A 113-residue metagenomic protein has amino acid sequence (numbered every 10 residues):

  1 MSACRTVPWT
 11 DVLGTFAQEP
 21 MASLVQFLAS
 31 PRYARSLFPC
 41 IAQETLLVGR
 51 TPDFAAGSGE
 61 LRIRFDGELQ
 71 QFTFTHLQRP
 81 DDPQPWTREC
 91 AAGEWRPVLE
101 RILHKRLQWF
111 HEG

Functional and structural regions predicted by a protein language model:
M1-F54: Negatively charged, low-complexity tracts enriched in Asp/Glu with abundant Ser/Thr
M1-T6, R79-G113: Mixed-charge, Lys/Arg-enriched low-complexity segments
A17, P31-R35, E44, R50 (+6 more regions): Functionally constrained cores in energy, signaling, and assembly domains
A22-Q26, R62, R96-H104: Generic detector of well-ordered alpha-helical segments enriched in charged/polar residues, highlighting helical
D53-P97: Intrinsically disordered, low-complexity regulatory segments enriched in Ser/Thr/Pro and charged residues
